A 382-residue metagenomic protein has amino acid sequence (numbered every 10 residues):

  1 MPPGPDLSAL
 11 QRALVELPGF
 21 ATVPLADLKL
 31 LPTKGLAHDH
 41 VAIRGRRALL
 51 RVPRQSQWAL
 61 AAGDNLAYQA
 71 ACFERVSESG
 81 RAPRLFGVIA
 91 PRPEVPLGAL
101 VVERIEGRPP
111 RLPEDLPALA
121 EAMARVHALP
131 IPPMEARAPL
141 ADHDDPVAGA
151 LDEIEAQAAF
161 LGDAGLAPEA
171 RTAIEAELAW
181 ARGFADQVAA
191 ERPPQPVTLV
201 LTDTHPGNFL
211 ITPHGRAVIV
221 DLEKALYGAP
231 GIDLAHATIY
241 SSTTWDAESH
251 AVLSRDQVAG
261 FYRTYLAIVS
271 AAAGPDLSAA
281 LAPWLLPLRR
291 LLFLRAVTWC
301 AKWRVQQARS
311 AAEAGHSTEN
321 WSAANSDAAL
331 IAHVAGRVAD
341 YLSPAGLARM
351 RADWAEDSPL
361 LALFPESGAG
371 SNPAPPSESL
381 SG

Functional and structural regions predicted by a protein language model:
D6-A26, I131-T202, P213-H214, D276-L281 (+3 more regions): An alpha-helical support segment within catalytic cores of ATP-dependent transferases
L31-I154, A159-F160, P194: ATP-binding pocket architecture of kinase catalytic cores
L31-R44, A48-L50, G183-L234, T238 (+2 more regions): Active-site acidic catalytic loop and adjacent metal/ATP-binding pocket of ATP-dependent phosphoryl transfer enzymes
S56-N65, W245-D256, R309-T318: Short, flexible/disordered intra-domain loops and linkers
G80, I89, R108, H127-M134 (+5 more regions): A general structural signal marking secondary-structure boundaries and capping sites
L119, D142, A235-A237, A314-G315: Glycine-rich, phosphate-binding/catalytic loops in enzymes
L234-P275, R290-R309: Active-site activation/catalytic loop segments of kinase-like enzymes and analogous catalytic loops in related
A272, D276, T298-G382: ATP/Mg2+ or Mg2+-diphosphate-binding catalytic cores that bind nucleotide phosphates or diphosphates via glycine-rich
